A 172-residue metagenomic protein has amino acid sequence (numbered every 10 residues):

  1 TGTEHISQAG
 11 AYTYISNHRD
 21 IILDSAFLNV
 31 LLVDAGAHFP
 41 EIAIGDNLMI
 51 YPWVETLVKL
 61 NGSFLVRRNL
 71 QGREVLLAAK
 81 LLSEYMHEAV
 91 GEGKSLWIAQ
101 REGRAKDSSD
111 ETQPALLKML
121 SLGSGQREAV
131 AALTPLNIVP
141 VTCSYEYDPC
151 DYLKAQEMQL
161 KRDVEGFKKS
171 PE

Functional and structural regions predicted by a protein language model:
G2-E172: Soluble catalytic domains of membrane acyltransferases
